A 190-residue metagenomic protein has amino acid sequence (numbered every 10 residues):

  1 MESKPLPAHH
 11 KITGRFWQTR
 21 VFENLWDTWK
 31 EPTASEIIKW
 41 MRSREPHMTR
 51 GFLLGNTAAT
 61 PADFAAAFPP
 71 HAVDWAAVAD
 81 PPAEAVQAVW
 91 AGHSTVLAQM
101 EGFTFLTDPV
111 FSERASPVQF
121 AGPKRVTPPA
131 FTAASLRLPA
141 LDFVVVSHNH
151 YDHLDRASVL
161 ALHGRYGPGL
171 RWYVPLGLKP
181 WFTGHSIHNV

Functional and structural regions predicted by a protein language model:
M1-T127, F131-R137: Metallo-beta-lactamase
T13, F120-V174: Active-site metal-binding motif and surrounding structural segment of the metallo-beta-lactamase
V89, Y173, V190: General small-molecule cofactor/ligand-binding pocket signal
G92, P175-P180: Short, polar loop motifs at secondary-structure junctions
P109-F111, N149, L178: Active-site metal-binding loops of divalent metal-dependent hydrolases
S116-P117, D155-A157, T183-G184: Short glycine-/acidic-enriched loop or helix-start segments at secondary-structure transitions that form or flank
F182-V190: Helix-loop-beta element that forms the nucleotide-linked donor phosphate-binding surface in glycosyltransferases
